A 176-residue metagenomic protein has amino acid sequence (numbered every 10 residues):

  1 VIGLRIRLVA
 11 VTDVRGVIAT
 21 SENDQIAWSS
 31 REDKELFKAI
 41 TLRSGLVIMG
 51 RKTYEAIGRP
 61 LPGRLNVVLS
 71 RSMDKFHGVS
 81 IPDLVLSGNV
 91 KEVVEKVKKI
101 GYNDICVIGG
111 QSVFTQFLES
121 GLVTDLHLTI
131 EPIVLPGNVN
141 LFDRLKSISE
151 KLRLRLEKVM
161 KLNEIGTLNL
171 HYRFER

Functional and structural regions predicted by a protein language model:
V1-R176: Enzymes that bind and transform nitrogen-containing heteroaromatic metabolites
